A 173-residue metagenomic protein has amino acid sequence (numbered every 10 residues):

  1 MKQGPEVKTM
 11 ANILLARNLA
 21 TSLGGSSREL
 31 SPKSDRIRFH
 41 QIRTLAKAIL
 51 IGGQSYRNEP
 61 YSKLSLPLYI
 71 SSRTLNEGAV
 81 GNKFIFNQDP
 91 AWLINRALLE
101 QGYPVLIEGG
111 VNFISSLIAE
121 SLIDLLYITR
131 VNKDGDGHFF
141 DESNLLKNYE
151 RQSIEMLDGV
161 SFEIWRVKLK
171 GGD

Functional and structural regions predicted by a protein language model:
M1-D173: Enzymes that bind and transform nitrogen-containing heteroaromatic metabolites
